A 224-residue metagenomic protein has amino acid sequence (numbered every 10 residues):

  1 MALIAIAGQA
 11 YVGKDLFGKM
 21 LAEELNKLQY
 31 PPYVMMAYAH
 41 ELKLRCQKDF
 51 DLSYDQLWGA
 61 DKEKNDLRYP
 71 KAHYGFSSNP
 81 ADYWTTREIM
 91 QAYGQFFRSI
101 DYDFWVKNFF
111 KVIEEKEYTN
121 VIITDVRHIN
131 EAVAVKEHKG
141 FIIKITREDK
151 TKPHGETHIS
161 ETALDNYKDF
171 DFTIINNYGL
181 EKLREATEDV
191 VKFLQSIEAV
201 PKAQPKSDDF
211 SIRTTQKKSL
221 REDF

Functional and structural regions predicted by a protein language model:
M1-I4: Extreme N-terminal starter segment of soluble prokaryotic enzymes
A7-A10, W84, I129-R213, L220-F224: Small-molecule kinase domains that catalyze NTP-dependent phosphoryl transfer to phosphate-bearing small molecules
K14: Conserved lysine of the Walker
F17: Hydrophobic positions on the alpha1 helix immediately C-terminal to the Walker A/P-loop
E23-V34: Post-Walker A helix-loop "phosphate-sensing" segment adjacent to the P-loop in P-loop NTPases
M35-A37, I123: Conserved RecA-like ASCE P-loop NTPase motor core of nucleic-acid helicases/translocases
H40-T119: ATP-dependent small-molecule kinase phosphotransfer cores that center on conserved nucleotide phosphate-binding segments
A92, F97, K107-H154: ATP-dependent NMP and nucleoside kinases share a basic, alpha-helical "lid"
